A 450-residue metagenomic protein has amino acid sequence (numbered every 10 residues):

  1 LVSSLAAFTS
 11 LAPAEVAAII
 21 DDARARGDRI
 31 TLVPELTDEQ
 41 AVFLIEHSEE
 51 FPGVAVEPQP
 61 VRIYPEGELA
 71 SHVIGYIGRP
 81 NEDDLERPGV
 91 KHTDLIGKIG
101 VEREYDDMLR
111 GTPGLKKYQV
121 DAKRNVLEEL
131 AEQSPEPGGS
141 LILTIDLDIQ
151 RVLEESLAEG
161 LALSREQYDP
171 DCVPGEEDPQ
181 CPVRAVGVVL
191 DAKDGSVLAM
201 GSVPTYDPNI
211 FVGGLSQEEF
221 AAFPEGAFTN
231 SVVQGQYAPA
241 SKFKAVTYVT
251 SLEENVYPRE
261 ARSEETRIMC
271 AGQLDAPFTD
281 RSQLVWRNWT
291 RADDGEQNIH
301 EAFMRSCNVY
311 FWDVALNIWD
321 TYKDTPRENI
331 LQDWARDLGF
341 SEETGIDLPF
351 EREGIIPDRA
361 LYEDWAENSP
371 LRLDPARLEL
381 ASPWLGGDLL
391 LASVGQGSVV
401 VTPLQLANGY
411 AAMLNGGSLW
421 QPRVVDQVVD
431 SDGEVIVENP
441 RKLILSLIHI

Functional and structural regions predicted by a protein language model:
L1-G139: Small/polar-residue-rich segments within soluble enzyme cores
S3, A7, A18, P34 (+18 more regions): Solvent-exposed, polar/charged alpha-helical surfaces in well-ordered, non-transmembrane soluble domains, broadly
G27-V33, L143-L147, E166-Y168, N317: Outer-membrane beta-barrel proteins
F51-P58, D84, R165-Q167, K323-R327 (+1 more regions): Short secondary-structure capping/junction motifs at helix and strand boundaries
N81-L85, V152, T344: Short, solvent-exposed loop/turn elements at domain surfaces
Q119-E132, I145, D171-Q180, A185-K242 (+1 more regions): Beta-lactam-recognizing serine transpeptidase/beta-lactamase-like catalytic domain environment
R151-A185: Beta-lactamase-like hydrolase cores
